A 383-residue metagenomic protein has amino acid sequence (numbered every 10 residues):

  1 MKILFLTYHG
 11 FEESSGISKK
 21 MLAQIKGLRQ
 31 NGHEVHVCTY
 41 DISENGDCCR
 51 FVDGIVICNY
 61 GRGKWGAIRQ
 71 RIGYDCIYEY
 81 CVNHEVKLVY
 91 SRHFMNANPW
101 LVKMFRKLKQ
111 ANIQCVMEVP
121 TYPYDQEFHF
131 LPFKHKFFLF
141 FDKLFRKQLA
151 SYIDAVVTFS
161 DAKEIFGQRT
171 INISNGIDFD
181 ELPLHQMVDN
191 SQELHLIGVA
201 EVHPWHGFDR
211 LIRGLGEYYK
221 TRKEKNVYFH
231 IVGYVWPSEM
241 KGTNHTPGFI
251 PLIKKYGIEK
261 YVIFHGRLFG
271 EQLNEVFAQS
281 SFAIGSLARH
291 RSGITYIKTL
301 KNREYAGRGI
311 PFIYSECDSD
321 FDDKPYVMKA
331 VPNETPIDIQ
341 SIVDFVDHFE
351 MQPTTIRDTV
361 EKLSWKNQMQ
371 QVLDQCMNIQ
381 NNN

Functional and structural regions predicted by a protein language model:
M1-E44, H84, P311: N-terminal subdomain of nucleotide-sugar transferases
L4, V188-H206, L211-L215, F229-H230: Conserved donor-binding/catalytic core segment of Leloir-type glycosyltransferases
S15, N96, H206, E271-L273 (+2 more regions): Nucleotide-sugar-dependent
G16, N333-Q340, D347-N382: A charged, aromatic-enriched C-terminal amphipathic alpha-helix characteristic of glycosyltransferases across folds
K26, D75, P99, K103-Q110 (+2 more regions): Membrane-proximal helix-turn-helix segments that form the acceptor-binding/catalytic region of lipid-linked
I77-P99, N112-V116: Short N-terminal targeting/anchoring amphipathic segment
F138-L184: Donor nucleotide-sugar binding/catalytic pocket of nucleotide-sugar-dependent glycosyltransferases
T243-E271: Nucleotide-activated donor-binding/catalytic signature segment of Leloir-type glycosyltransferases, i.e., the conserved
